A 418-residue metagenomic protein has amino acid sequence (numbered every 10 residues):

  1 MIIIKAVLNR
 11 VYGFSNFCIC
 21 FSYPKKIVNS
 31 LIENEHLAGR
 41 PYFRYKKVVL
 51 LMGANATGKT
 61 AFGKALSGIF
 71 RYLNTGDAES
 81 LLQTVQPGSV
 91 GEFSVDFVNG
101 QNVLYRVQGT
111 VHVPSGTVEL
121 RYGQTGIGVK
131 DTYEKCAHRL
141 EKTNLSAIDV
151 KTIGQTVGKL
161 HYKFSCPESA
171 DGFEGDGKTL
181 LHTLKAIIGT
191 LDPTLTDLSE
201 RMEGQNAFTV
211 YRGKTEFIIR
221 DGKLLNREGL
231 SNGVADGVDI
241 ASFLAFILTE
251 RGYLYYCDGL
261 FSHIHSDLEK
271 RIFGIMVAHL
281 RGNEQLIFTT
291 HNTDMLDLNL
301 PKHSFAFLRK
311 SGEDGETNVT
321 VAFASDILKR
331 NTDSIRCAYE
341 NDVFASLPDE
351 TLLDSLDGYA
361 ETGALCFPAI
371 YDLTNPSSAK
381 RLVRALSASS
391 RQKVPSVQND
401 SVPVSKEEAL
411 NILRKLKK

Functional and structural regions predicted by a protein language model:
M1-I2, R271-K418: C-terminal lobe/lid and adjacent interdomain/linker elements of RecA-like ASCE P-loop ATPase modules
I2-S67: Pre-Walker A-like glycine/lysine-rich segment at the N-terminus of P-loop NTPase domains
L8, C257-D258: Hydrophobic residues in beta-strands of the RecA-like P-loop NTPase core, especially within AAA+ ATPase
Y42-L50, A54, G63-H112: Conserved P-loop NTP-binding catalytic core
K47-N55, F208-A245, G259-D267: Conserved ABC ATPase signature
R106-F208: Electropositive, glycine-dotted interaction segments that contact anionic polymers or phosphate-rich ligands
S165-G229, S355, C366-K418: Extended helical coiled-coil dimerization/tether regions that scaffold and oligomerize large DNA-maintenance assemblies
A241-I247, Y253-L254, L260-I287: Substrate-recognition/cap regions that form aromatic- and gly/pro-loop-enriched pockets for small-molecule ligands
